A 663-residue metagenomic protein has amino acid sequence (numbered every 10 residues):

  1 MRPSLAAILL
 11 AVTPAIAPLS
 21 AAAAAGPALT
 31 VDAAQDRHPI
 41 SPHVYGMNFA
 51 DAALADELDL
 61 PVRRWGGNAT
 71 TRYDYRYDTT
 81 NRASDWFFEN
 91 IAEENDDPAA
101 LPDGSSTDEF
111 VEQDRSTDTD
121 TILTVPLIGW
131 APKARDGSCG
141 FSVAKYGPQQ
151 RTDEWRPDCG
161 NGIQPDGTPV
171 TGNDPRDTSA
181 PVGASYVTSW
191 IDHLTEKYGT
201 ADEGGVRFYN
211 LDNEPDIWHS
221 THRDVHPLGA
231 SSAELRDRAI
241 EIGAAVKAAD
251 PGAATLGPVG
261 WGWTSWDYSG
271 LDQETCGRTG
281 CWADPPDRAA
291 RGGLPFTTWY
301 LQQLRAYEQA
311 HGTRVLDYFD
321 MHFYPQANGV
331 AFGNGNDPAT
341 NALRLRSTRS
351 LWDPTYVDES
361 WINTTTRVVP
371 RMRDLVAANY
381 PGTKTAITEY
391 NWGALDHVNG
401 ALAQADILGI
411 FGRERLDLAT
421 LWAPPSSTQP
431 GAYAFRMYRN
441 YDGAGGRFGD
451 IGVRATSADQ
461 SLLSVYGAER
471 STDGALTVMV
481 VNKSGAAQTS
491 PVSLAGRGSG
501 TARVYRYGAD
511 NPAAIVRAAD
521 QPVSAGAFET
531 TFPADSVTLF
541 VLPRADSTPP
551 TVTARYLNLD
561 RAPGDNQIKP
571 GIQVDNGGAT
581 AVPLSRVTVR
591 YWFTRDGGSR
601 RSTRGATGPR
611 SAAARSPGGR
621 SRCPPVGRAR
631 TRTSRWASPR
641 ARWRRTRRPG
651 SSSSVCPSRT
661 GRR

Functional and structural regions predicted by a protein language model:
G26-V330, N334-N336: N-terminal catalytic cores of secreted or lumenal carbohydrate-active enzymes
I240-A244, A248, G252, D317 (+1 more regions): Glycoside hydrolase catalytic-domain groove-lining segments
H397, Q404, L408-A475, T548-L559: Glycan-recognition and catalytic regions of carbohydrate-active enzymes
D459-G498, T538-V541, D575, T580: Carbohydrate-binding surface patches
K483-T548: C-terminal beta-sandwich/jelly-roll accessory domains of carbohydrate-active enzymes
D565-A581: Short beta-strand elements of extracellular/lumenal beta-sandwich folds
R595-T633: A surface/secretory-pathway sequence property marking extracellular, secreted, or lumenal proteins enriched
T633-R662: Low-complexity, intrinsically disordered segments enriched in Ser/Thr together with acidic residues
